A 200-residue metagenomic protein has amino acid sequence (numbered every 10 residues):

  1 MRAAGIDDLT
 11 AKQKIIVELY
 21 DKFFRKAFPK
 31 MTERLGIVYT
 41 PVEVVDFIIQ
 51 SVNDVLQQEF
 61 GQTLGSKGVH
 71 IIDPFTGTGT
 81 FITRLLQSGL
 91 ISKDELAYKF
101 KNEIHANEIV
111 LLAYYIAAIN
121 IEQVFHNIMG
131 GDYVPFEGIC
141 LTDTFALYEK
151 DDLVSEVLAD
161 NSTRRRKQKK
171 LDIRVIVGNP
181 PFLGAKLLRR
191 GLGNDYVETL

Functional and structural regions predicted by a protein language model:
R2-L200: SAM-dependent methyltransferase catalytic region
